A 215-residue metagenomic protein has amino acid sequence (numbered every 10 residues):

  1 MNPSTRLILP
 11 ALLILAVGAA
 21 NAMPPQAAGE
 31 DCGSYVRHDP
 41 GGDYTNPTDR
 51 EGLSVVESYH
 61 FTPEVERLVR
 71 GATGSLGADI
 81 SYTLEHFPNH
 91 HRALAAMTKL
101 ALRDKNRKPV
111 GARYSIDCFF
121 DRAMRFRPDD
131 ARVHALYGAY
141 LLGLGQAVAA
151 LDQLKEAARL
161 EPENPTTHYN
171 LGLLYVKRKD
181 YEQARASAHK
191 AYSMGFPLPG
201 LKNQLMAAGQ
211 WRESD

Functional and structural regions predicted by a protein language model:
A22-S81, H86: N-terminal leader/linker segments that initiate helical-solenoid repeat arrays
A93, V133, T167, G200-L201: TPR alpha-solenoid repeat register
A96-K99, L136, N170, Q204-L205: Canonical tetratricopeptide repeat
